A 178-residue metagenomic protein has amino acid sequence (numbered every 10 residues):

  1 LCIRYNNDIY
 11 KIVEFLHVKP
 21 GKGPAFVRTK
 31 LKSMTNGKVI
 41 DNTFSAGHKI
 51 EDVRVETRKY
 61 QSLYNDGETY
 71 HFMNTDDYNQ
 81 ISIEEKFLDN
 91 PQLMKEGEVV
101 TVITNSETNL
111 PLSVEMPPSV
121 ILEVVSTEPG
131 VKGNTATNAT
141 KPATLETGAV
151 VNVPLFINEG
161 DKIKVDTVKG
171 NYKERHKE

Functional and structural regions predicted by a protein language model:
L1-E178: Acidic-enriched and Gly/Ser
